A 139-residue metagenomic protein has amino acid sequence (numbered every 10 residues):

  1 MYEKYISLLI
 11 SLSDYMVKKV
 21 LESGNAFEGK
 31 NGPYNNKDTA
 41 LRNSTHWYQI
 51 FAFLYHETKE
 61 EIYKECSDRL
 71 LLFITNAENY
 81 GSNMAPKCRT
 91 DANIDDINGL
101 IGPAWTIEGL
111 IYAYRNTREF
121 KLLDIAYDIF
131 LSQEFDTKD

Functional and structural regions predicted by a protein language model:
M1-H46, I50-A85, F120-K121, Y127 (+1 more regions): Low-complexity, Ser/Thr/Pro/Gly-enriched N-terminal "stalk/linker" regions
A40-S44, Y48, N93-T117: Aromatic-rich carbohydrate-recognition surfaces in CAZymes
N79-Y80, R89, G109-Y112: Beta-hairpin (beta-strand-turn-beta-strand) motif
A85-N93: Acidic/His metal-coordination segments adjacent to aromatic residues that form catalytic metal sites in metalloenzymes
I94-I107, L123, Y127-D139: Asp-box/WD-like beta-propeller blade repeats and closely related beta-sheet repeat scaffolds
